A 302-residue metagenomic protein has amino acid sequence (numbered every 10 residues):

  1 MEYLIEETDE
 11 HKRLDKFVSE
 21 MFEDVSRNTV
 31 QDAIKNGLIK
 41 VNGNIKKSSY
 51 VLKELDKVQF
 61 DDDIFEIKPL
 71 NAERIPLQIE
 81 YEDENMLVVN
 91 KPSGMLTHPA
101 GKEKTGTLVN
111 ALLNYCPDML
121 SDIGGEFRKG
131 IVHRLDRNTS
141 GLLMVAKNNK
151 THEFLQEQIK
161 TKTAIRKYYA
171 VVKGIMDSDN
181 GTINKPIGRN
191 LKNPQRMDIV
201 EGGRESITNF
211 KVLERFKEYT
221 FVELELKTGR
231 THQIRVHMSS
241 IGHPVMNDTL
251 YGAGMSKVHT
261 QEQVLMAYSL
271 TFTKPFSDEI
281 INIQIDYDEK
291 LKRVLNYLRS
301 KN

Functional and structural regions predicted by a protein language model:
M1-N302: RNA pseudouridine synthases
